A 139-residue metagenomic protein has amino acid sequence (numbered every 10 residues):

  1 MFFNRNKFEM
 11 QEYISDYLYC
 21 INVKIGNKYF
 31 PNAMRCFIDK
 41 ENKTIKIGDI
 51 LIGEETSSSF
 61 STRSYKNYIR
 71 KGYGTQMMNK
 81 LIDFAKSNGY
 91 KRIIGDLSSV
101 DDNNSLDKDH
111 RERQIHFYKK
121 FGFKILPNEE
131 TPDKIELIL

Functional and structural regions predicted by a protein language model:
M1-K71, T75-I115, K119-L139: Non-catalytic substrate-recognition and accessory regions of acyl/acetyltransferase enzymes
